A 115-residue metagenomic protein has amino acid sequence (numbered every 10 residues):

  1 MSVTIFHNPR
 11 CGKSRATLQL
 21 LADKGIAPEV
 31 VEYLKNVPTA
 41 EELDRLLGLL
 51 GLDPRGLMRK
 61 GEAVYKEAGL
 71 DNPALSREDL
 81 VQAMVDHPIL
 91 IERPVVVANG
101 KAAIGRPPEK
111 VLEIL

Functional and structural regions predicted by a protein language model:
M1-K24, P28-Y33: Local sequence-structure signature of Cys/Sec-based thiol-disulfide redox active-site neighborhoods
Y33-L115: Thiol/selenol-based redox catalytic cores and closely related redox-interacting motifs
